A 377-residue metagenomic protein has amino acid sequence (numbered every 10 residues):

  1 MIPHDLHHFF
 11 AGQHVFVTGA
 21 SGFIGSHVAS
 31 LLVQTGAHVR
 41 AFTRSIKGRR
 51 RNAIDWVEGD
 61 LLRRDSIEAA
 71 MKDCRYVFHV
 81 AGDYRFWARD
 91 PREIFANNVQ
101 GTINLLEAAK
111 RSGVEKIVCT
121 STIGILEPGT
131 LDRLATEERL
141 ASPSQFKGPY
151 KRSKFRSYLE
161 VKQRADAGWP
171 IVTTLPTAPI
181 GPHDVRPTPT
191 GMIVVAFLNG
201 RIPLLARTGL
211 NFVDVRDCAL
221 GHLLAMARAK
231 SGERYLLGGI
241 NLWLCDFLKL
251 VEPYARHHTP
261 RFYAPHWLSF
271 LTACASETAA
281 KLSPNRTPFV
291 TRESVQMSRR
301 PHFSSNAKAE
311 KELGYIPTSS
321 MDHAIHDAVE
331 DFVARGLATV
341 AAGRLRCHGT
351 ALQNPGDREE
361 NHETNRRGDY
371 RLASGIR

Functional and structural regions predicted by a protein language model:
H7-T35: N-terminal Rossmann NAD(P)H-binding glycine-rich loop of SDR-like oxidoreductase domains
G48, I54, E58-Q100, A108: NAD(P)H-binding glycine-rich loop region in Rossmannoid oxidoreductase-like domains and their noncatalytic homologs
R92, N97-Y150, V172: Conserved Rossmann-fold NAD(P)-dependent oxidoreductase catalytic core, especially the SDR/UDP-sugar
N104, R156, P189, A206-M226 (+1 more regions): Substrate-positioning beta->alpha
S121, L159-P182: Conserved beta-loop-beta element that borders a ligand/cofactor-binding pocket
A141-Q145, M192-V213, D217, A229: A conserved pocket-lining segment of Rossmann-fold NAD(P)-dependent short-chain dehydrogenase/reductase
S153: Active-site helix of classical SDR
G221-F289, N306, S320-D322, H326-V329 (+3 more regions): Mid/C-terminal beta-alpha module of Rossmann-like enzyme folds, strongest in SDR-family dehydrogenases/epimerases
